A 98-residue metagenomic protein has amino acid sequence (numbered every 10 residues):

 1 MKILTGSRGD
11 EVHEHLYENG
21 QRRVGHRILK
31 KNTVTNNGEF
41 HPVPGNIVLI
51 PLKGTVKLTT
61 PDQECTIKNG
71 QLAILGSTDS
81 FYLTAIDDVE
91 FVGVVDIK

Functional and structural regions predicted by a protein language model:
M1-I28, N36-E39: A short, N-terminal "cap"/entry segment at the start of jelly-roll beta-barrel domains of the cupin/DSBH fold
G20, T59-Q63, I86: Short strand-coil-strand connectors
Q21-R22, K30-T35, K53-T55, I97-K98: Short, charged/polar surface micro-motifs in flexible loops or helix N-caps
R27, I47, V92-V94: Short hydrophobic beta-strand segments that form the core of ligand-binding sensory/regulatory domains
H41-K57: Short, conserved beta-strand element in jelly-roll/cupin
P61-T78: Short acidic-glycine-tyrosine-enriched beta hairpin
S77-K98: Ligand-binding loop in jelly-roll beta-barrel domains
